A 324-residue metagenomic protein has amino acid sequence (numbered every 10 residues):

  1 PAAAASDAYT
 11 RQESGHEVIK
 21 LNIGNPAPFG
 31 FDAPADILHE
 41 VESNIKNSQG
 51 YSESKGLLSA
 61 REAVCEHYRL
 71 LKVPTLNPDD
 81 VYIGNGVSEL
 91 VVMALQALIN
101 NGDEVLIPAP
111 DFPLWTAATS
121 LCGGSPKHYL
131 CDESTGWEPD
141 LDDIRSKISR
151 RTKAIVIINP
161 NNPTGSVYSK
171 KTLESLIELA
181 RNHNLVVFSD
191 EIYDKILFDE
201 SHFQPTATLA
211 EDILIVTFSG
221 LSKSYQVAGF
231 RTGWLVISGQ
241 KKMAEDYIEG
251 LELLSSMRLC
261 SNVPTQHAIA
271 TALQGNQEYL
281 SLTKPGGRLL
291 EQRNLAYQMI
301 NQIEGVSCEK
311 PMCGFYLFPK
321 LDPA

Functional and structural regions predicted by a protein language model:
A2-T10: Short, small-residue-biased leader/transition segments that mark boundaries at the very start of proteins
R11-G86, M93, C260, A272-G275: N-terminal small-domain helix-loop-helix segment of the aminotransferase-like
S14, C122, N182-H183, I213 (+1 more regions): Helix C-cap/helix->beta junction micro-motif
A97-T119: Conserved PLP-anchoring active-site segment centered on the Schiff-base-forming lysine
L121-K127: A short helix-loop-beta submotif of the ANL/AMP-binding
D132-Q204: Active-site phosphate-binding strand-loop segment of PLP-dependent enzymes
T208-G287, Y297-M299: Conserved core segment of the aminotransferase class I/II
A270, G286-Y297, C308-L321: Conserved glycine-rich beta-strand-loop-beta hairpin in the small C-terminal domain of fold type I
